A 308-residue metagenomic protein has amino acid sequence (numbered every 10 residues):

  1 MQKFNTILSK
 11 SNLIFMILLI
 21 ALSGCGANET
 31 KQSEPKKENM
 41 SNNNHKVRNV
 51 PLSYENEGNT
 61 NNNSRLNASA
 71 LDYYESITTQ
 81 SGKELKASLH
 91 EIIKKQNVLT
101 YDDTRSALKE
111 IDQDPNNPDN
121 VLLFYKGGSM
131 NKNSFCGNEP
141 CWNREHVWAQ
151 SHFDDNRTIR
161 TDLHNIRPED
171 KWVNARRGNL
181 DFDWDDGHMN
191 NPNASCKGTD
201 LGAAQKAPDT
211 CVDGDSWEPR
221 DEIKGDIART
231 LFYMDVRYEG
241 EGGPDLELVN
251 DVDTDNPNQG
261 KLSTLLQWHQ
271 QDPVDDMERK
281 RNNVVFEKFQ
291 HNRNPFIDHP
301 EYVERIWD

Functional and structural regions predicted by a protein language model:
Q2-I14: Bacterial N-terminal signal peptides that target proteins for export
M16-L18, K288: CBM-like carbohydrate-recognition segments
L18, L85-I92, G225-D235: Short, Φ-rich (hydrophobic/aromatic) sequence segments
L18-L19, L163: Residue-level signal for mature regions of secreted extracellular proteins and peptides
A21-G24: C-terminal motif of bacterial Sec signal peptides marking the signal peptidase cleavage site
G26-E29: Bacterial signal peptide processing site
K31-S129, Y302-D308: N-terminal module-boundary/linker segments of secreted carbohydrate-active enzymes
M130, G137-N143, V147-D308: Domain-level detector of nuclease and nuclease-like folds in predominantly extracellular/periplasmic contexts
